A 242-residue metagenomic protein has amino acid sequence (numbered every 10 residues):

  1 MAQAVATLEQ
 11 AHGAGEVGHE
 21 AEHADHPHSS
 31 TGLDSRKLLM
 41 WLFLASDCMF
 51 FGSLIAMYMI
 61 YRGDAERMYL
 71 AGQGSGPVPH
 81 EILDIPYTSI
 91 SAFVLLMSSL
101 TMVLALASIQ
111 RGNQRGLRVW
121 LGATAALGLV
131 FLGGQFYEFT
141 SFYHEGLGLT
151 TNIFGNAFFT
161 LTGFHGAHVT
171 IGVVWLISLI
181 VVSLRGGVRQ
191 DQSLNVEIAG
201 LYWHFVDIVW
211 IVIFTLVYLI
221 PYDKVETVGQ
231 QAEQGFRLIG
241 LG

Functional and structural regions predicted by a protein language model:
M1-G242: ...captures the hydrophobic TM-helix bundle architecture rather than a specific catalytic motif, and can also fire on
